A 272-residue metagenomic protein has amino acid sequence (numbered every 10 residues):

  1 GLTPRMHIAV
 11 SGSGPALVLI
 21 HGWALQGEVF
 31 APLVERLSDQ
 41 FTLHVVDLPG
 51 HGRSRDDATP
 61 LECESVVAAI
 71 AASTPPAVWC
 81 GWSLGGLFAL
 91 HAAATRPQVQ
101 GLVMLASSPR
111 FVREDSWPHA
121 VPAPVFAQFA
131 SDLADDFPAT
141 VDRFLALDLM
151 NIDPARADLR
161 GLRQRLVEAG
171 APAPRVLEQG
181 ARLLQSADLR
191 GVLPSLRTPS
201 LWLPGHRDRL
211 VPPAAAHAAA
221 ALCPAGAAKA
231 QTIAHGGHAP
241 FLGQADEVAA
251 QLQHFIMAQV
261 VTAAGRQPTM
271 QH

Functional and structural regions predicted by a protein language model:
H7-D56, Q271: Conserved HGGG/HGGXW glycine-rich cap/lid loop of the alpha/beta-hydrolase fold
A31-E35, H44-C80, S116, A250: Active-site loop/oxyanion-hole signature of alpha/beta-hydrolase fold enzymes
G81-G85, A89: Gly/Ala-rich beta-loop-alpha elbow adjacent to hydrolase catalytic centers
Q98-D135: Flexible "cap/lid" loop of the alpha/beta hydrolase fold
D135-A187, G191-V192: Conserved alpha/beta-hydrolase catalytic His-Asp/Glu region
L196, W202-P204, D208: Short beta-strand/loop motif that positions the catalytic acidic residue of the alpha/beta-hydrolase fold
R209-A215: Conserved alpha/beta-hydrolase "acid-adjacent" motif
G236-A249: Catalytic histidine-centered segment of alpha/beta-hydrolase-like enzymes
